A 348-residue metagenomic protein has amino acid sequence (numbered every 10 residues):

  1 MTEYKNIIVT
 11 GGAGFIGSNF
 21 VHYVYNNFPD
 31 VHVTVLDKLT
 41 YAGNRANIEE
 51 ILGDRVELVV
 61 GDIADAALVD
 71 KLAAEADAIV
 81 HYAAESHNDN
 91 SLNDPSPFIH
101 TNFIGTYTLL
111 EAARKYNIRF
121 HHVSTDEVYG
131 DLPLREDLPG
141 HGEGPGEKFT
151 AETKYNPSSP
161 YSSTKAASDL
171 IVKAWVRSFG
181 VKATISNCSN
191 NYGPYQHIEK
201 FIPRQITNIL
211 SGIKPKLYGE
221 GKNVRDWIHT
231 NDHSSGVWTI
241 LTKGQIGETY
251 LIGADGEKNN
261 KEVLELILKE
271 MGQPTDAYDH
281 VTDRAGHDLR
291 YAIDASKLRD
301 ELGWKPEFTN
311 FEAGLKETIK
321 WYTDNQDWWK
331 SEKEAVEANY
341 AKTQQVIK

Functional and structural regions predicted by a protein language model:
M1, D54-R55, A74-D77, A113-H121 (+7 more regions): Generic structural signal for short, solvent-exposed loop/turn connectors between secondary structure elements
M1-N191, W321-N325, S331, A335-K348: N-terminal Rossmann-like NAD(P)+-binding domain of SDR-like oxidoreductases, especially those catalyzing
I8, F20, V33, G61-A64 (+3 more regions): C-terminal substrate-binding subdomain of Rossmann-fold SDR/epimerase-dehydratase oxidoreductases
N19, A46, K71, N90-N93 (+5 more regions): Generic recognition of short, well-ordered alpha-helical segments
A42, A66, E85, Y195 (+2 more regions): Residues at alpha-helix boundaries and the short loops/turns that link adjacent helices
N44, L52, P194-I198, G256 (+2 more regions): Residue-level signature of the cytosolic catalytic core of signaling kinases
N47, L132-K148, P160, L170-T242 (+2 more regions): NAD(P)-dependent short-chain dehydrogenase/reductase
